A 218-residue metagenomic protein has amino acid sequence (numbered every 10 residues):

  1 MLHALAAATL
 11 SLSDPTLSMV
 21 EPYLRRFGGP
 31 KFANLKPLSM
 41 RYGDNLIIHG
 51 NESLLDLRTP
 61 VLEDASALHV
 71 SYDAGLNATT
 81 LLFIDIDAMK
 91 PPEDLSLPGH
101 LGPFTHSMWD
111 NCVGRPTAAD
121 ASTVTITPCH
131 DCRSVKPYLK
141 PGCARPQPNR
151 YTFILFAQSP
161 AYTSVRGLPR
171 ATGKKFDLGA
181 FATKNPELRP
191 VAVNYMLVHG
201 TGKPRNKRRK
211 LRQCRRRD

Functional and structural regions predicted by a protein language model:
M1-A4: Classical eukaryotic N-terminal signal peptides for Sec-dependent ER targeting/secretion, especially the positively
T9-D218: N-terminus-centered regions that define maturation/targeting leaders and the start of the first functional domain
